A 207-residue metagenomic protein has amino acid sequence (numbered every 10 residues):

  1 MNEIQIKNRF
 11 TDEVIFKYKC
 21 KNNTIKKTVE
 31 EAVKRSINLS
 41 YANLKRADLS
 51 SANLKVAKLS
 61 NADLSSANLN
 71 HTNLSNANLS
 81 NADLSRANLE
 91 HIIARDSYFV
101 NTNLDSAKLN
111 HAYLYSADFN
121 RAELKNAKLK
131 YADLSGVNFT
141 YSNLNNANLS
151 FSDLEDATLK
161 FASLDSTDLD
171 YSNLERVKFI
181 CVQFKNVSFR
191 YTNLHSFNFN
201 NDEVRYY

Functional and structural regions predicted by a protein language model:
M1-E31: Terminal amphipathic alpha-helical/low-complexity segments used for targeting or macromolecular assembly
K19-Y207: Tandem repeat scaffolds
